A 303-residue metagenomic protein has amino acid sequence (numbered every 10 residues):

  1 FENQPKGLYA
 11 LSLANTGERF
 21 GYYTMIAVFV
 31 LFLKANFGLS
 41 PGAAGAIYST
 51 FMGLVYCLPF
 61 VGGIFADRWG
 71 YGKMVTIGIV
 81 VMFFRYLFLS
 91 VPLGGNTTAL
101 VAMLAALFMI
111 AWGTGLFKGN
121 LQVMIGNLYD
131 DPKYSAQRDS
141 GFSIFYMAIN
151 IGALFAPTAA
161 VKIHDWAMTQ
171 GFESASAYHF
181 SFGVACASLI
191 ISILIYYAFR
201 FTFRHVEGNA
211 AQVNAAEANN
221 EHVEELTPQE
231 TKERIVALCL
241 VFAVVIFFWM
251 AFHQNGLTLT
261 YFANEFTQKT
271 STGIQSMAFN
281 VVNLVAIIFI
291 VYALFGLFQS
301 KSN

Functional and structural regions predicted by a protein language model:
F1-K6, D131-D139, V161-N303: Intracellular loop-helix junctions on the cytosolic face of multi-pass helical membrane proteins
N3-M52, F252-F262: Helix-loop boundary and gating motifs at the non-cytosolic
T16, R85, T98-N120: Hydrophobic core of transmembrane alpha-helices in multi-pass small-molecule transporters, especially MFS/SLC-type
A46-D67, F83, L154: Central cavity-lining transmembrane alpha-helices of secondary-active solute carriers, predominantly the Major
D67-I79, A136, S300-N303: Cytoplasmic membrane-interface "Motif A"-like loop-to-helix N-cap segments of 12-TM Major Facilitator Superfamily
I77-T98, M103: C-terminal ends and interior cores of transmembrane alpha-helices in multi-pass membrane transporters/permeases
L116-P132: Intracellular juxtamembrane helix-capping segments at the cytosolic ends of symmetry-related transmembrane helices
